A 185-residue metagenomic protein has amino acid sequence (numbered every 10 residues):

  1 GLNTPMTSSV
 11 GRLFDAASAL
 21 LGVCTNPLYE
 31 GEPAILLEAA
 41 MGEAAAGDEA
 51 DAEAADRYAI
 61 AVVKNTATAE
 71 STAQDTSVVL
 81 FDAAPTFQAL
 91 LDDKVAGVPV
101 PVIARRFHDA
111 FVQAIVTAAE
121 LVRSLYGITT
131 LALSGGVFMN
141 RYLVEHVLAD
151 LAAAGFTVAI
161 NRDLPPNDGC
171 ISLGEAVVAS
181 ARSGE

Functional and structural regions predicted by a protein language model:
L2-T129, Y142-A149: A contiguous, well-structured pocket-lining segment that forms one wall/lid of small-molecule binding clefts in soluble
L13, V137-F138, I171, A176: Gly/Ser/Thr-rich beta-alpha loop segments that engage phosphate groups in nucleotides
P27-L28, G155, G184-E185: Phosphate-handling active-site elements
P33-I35, A159, V177-V178: Short, charged/polar low-complexity linear motifs in solvent-exposed/disordered segments
A104, H108, G136, R162: Glycine- and other small-residue-rich loops at beta-strand/loop junctions that grip anionic moieties
S124-L125, A153, R182: Secondary-structure boundary motif
T129-S134, R141, V147-I171: Conserved phosphate-binding/catalytic loops in two-lobed NTP-binding clefts
A176-E185: Acidic, glycine/GT-rich loop-and beta-edge segments that sit at the periphery of enzyme/chaperone cores
